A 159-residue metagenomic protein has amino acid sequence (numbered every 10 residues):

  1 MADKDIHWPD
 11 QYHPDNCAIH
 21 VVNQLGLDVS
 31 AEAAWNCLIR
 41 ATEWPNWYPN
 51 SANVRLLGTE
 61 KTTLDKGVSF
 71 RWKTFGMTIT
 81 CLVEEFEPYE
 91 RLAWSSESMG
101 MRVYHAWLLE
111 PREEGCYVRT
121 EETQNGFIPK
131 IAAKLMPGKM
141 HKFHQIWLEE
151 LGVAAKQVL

Functional and structural regions predicted by a protein language model:
M1-G58: Hydrophobic ligand-binding cavity/cleft-lining segments
A18, Y89-R91, E113-Y117: A generic structural signal for beta-strand entry/edge sites
G26, N46, R55-Y104, F127 (+1 more regions): Glycine-rich portal/gate segments that line the openings of hydrophobic small-molecule binding cavities
R40-E43, P88, E114, H144: Amphipathic alpha-helical protein-protein interaction surfaces
N50, I79, E114: Residue-level signal for beta-strand positions within conserved beta-sheet cores that form or flank
S95-I146, L151-V153: Beta-strand/loop substructures that line and gate deep hydrophobic ligand-binding cavities in soluble
